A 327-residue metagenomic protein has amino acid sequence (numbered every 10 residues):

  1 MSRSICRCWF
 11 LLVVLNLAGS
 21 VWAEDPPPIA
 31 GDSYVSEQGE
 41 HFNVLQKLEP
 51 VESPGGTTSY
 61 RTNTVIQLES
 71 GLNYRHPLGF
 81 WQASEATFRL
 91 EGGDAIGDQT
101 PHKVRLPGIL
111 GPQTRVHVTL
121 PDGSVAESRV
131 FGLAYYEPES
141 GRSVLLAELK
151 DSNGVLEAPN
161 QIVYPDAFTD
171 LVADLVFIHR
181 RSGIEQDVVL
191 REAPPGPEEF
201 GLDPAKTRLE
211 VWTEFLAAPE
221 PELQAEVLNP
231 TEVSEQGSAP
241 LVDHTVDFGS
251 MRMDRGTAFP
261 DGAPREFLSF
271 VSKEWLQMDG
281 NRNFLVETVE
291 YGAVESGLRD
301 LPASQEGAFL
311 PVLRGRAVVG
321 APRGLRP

Functional and structural regions predicted by a protein language model:
M1-C6: N-terminal secretory signal peptides that target proteins for export/translocation
C8-S20: Bacterial N-terminal signal peptides
E24-P327: Residues that cap or anchor secondary-structure elements
